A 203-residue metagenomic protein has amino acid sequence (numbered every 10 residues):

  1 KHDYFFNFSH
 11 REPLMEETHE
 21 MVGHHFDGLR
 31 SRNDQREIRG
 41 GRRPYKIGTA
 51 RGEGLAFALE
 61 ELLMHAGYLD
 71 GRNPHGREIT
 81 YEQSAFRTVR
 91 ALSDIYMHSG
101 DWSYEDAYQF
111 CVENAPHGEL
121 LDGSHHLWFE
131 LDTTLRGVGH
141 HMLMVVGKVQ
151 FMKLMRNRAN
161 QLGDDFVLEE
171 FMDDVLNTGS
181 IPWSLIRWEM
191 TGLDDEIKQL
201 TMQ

Functional and structural regions predicted by a protein language model:
K1-Q203: Long, His/Glu/Asp-enriched segments that create or flank divalent metal/ion-associated functional microenvironments
